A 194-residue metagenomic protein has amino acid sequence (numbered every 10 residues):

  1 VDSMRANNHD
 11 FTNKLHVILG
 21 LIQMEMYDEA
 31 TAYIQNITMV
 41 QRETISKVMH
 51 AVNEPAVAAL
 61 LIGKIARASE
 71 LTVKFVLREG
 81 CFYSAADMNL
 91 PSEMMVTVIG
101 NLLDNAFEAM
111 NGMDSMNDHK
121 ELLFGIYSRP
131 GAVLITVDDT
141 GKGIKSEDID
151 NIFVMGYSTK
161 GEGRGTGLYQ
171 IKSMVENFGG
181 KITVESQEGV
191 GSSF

Functional and structural regions predicted by a protein language model:
L19-I22, S92-M116: Conserved ATP-binding N-box helix of the HATPase_c
M49, F75-V98: Conserved short strand/loop->alpha-helix "switch" segment adjacent to the catalytic nucleotide/phosphoryl-transfer site
N117-G131: Short beta-strand/loop element within the Bergerat-fold HATPase_c
D139: Acidic ATP/Mg2+-coordinating residue in the GHKL
I144-G156: Short conserved segment of the HATPase_c
V175-E176: Detector for a conserved hydrophobic position within an alpha-helical segment of the HATPase_c
V184-G189: A short beta-strand-to-loop motif within the catalytic HATPase_c
